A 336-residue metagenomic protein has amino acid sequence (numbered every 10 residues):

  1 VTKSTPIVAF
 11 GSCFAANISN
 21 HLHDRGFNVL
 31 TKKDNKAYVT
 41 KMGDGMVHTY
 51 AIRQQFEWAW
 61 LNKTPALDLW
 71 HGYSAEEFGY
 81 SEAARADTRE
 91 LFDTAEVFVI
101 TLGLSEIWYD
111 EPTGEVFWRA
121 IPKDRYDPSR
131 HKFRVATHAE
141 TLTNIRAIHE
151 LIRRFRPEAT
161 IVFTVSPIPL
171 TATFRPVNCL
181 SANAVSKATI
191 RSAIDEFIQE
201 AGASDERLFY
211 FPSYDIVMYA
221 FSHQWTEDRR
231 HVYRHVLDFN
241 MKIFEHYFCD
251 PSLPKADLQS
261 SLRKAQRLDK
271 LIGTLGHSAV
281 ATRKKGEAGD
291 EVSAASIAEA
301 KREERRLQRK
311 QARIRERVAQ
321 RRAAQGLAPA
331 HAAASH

Functional and structural regions predicted by a protein language model:
V1-H336: Extracellular glycan-modifying ectodomains
